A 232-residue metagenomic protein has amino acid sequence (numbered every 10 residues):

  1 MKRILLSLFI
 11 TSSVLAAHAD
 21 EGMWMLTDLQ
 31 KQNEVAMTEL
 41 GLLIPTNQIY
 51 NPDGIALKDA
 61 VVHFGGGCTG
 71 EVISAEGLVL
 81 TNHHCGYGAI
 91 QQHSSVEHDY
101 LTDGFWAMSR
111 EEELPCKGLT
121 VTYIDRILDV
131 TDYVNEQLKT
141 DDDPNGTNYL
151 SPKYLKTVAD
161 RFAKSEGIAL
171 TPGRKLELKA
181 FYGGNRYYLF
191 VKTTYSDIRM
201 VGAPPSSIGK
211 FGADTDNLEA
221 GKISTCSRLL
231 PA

Functional and structural regions predicted by a protein language model:
K2-I4, L15-A232: Terminal presequence/propeptide segments associated with secretion/organelle targeting and zymogen/polyprotein
S7-S13: Bacterial N-terminal signal peptides
